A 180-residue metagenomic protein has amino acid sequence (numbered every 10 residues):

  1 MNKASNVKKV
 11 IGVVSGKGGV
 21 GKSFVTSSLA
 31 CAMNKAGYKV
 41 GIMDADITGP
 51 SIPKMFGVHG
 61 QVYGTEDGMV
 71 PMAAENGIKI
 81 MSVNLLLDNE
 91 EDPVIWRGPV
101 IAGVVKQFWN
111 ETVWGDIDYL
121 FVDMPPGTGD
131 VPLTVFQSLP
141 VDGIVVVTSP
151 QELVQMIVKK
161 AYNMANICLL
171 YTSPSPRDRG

Functional and structural regions predicted by a protein language model:
M1-V10: Acidic-aromatic/histidine active-site loop/patch
K9-D46, Y162, C168: Walker A/P-loop phosphate-binding motif and the immediately C-terminal alpha-helix
K22-S27, P50-S51, G127-P132, Q155-I157: Short glycine/serine/threonine-rich phosphate/pyrophosphate-binding segments that cradle anionic phosphate groups
K39-E90, I95, A102, W109: Phosphate-binding loop that captures ATP/GTP phosphates
M81, M124, Q137: Glycine-rich phosphate-binding loops of nucleotide-dependent enzymes
L87-P132: Phosphate-binding/switch loop-helix module in NTP-utilizing enzymes
L133-E152: Inter-motif core of Ras-like GTPase G domains
Y171-G180: Conserved small/polar residues in nucleotide/adenosyl-binding loops
